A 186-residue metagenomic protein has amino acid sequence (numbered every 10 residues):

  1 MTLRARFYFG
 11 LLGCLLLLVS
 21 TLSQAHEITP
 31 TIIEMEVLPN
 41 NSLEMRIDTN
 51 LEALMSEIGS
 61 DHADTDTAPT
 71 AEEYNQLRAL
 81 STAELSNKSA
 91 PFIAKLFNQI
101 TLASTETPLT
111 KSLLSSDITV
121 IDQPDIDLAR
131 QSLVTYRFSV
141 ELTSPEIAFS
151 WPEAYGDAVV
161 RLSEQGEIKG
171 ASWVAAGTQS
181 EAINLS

Functional and structural regions predicted by a protein language model:
T2-L11: Bacterial N-terminal signal peptides that target proteins for export
L11-L18: Hydrophobic helical h-region of N-terminal Sec-dependent signal peptides in bacterial secretory/periplasmic proteins
S20-L22: N-terminal signal peptide c-region/cleavage motif recognized by signal peptidases
Q24-S186: N-terminal soluble domains immediately following signal/targeting peptides that reside in extracytoplasmic
